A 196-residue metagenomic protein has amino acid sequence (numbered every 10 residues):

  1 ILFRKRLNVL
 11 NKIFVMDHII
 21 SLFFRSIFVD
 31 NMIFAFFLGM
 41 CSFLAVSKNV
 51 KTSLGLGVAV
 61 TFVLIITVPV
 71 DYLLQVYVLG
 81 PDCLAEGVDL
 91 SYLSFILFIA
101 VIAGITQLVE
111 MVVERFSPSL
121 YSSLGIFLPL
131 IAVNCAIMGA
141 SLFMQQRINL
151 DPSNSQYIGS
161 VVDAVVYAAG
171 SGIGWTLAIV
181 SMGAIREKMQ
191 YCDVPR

Functional and structural regions predicted by a protein language model:
I1-V15: Short, Lys/Arg-enriched N-terminal segments with co-localized hydrophobic residues within the first ~10-30 amino acids
M16-I20, V76-Y92, L142-V165: Helix-coil boundary and interhelical linker segments in multi-pass alpha-helical membrane proteins
I19-F24, Y92-L93, L120-P129, S160-V166 (+1 more regions): The feature identifies polytopic integral membrane transport proteins across all domains of life
L22-F62: Juxtamembrane transmembrane-helix termini in multi-pass membrane transport proteins
S26, F43, G55, A59 (+14 more regions): Alpha-helical transmembrane segments in multi-pass membrane proteins
F37-A45, E110-F116, F127-L128, C135-N154: Generic transmembrane alpha-helix signature in multi-pass membrane proteins, especially transporters/channels
L38-T52, T106-L120, M182-D193: C-terminal ends of transmembrane helices
V76-L124: Ordered, amphipathic secondary-structure segments that act as subunit-interaction surfaces in large macromolecular
